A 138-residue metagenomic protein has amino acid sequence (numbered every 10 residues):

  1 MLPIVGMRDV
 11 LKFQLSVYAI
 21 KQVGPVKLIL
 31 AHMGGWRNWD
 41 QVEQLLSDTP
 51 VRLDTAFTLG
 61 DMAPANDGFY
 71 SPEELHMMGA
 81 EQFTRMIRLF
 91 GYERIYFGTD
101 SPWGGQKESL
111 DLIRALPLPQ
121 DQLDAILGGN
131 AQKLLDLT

Functional and structural regions predicted by a protein language model:
M1-I4, T49-V51, G68-Y70, G128 (+1 more regions): N-terminal/domain-start segments enriched in small and hydrophobic, helix-friendly residues, covering either
M1-Q44: Divalent metal-binding pocket/active-site signature
V10-S16, N38-D48, A63-A80, W103-A115: Histidine/acidic-residue-rich catalytic or RNA/ligand-binding cores of hydrolases and nuclease-related proteins
Q22-K27, L46-D54, E93, P117-L118: Glycine-enriched alpha-helix->loop->beta-strand junction motifs that scaffold or abut catalytic
P25-G34, R52-A63: Active-site core of metal-dependent hydrolases
L30-H32, D54-A56, L89-K107: Short acidic/histidine-rich active-site segments
N66-F97, S101-P102, K133-L134: Ligand-binding grooves and catalytic loops that recognize ribose/phosphate and carbohydrate rings, and esterified lipid
R85, L89-R94, G105-T138: Mid-to-C-terminal alpha-helical segments outside catalytic/metal-binding sites
